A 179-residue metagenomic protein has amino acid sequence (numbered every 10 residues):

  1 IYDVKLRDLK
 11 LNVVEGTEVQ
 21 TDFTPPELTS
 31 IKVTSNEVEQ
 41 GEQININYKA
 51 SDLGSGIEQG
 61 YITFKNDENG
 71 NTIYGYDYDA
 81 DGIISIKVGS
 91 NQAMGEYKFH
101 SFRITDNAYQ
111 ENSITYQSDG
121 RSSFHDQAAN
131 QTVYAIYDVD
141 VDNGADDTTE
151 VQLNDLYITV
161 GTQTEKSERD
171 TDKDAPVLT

Functional and structural regions predicted by a protein language model:
I1, T105-S113, D142-A145: Short, solvent-exposed loop/turn segments at the edges of extracellular beta-sandwich modules
Y2-L6: Short, exposed coil/turn segments at beta-strand boundaries within extracellular/luminal domains
D8-L28, G144-L178: Proline/serine/threonine-rich low-complexity linkers at boundaries of modular beta-sandwich domains
S35-E39, I46-S55, D106: Extracellular acidic, Ser/Thr/Pro-rich low-complexity tracts
D52-N66: Solvent-exposed loop/turn segments flanking beta-strands in beta-repeat/beta-sandwich domains
E68-D77: Surface-exposed loop/edge segments in extracytoplasmic proteins
Y78-K87, A93-G95: Aromatic sugar-binding surface patches on proteins that engage polysaccharides or sugar-phosphate polymers
Q92-F99, Y109-E111: Short glycine/proline/serine/threonine-rich loop/turn segments at secondary-structure transition edges
